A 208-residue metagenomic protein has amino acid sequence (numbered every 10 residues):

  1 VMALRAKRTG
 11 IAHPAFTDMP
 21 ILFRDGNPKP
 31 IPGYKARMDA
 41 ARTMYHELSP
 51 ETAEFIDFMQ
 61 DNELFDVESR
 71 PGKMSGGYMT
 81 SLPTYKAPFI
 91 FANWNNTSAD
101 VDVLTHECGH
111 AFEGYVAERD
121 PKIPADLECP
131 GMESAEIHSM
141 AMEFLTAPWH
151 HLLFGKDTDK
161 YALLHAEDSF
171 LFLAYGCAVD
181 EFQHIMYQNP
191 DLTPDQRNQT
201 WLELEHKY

Functional and structural regions predicted by a protein language model:
V1-Y208: Cation-handling catalytic/transport regions enriched in His/Asp/Glu
